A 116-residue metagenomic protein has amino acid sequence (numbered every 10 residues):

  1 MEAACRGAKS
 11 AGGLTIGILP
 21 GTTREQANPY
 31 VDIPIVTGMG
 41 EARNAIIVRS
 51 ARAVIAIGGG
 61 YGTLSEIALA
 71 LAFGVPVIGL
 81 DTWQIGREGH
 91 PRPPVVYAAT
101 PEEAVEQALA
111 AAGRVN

Functional and structural regions predicted by a protein language model:
M1-G58, G62-A68, A72-F73, D81-Q84: Acidic/glycine-enriched connector segments
C5, I78, A108-A112: Residue-level detection of beta-strand scaffold positions
P34-G38, L80, V95-Q107: Short acidic-hydrophobic, aromatic-tinged amphipathic segments that line or gate anion-handling sites
R49-V54, A98-N116: A charged, well-structured terminal subsegment
G74-A99: Nucleotide-sugar donor-binding patch of glycosyltransferase catalytic domains
